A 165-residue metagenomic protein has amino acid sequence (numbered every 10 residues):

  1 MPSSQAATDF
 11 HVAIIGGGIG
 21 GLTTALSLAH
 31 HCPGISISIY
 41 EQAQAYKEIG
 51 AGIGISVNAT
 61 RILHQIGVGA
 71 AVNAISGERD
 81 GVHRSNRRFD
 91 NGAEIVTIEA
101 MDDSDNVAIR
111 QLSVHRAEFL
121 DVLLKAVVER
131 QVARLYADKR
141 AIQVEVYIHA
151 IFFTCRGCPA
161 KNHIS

Functional and structural regions predicted by a protein language model:
S4-G20: Beta1/beta-strand and adjacent pyrophosphate-binding region of the FAD-binding site in flavoprotein oxidoreductases
G20, T24, A45: Conserved Rossmann-like nucleotide-cofactor binding loop
A29-A51: Glycine-rich FAD pyrophosphate-binding loop
E48-E129, A133-Y136: Active-site-adjacent segment of FAD-dependent monooxygenases/related oxidoreductases
A137-I151: A conserved short coil-to-beta-strand element within the FAD-binding core of flavoproteins
G157-S165: Core beta-strand elements of the Rossmann-like FAD/NAD(P) dinucleotide-binding domain in flavoenzyme oxidoreductases
